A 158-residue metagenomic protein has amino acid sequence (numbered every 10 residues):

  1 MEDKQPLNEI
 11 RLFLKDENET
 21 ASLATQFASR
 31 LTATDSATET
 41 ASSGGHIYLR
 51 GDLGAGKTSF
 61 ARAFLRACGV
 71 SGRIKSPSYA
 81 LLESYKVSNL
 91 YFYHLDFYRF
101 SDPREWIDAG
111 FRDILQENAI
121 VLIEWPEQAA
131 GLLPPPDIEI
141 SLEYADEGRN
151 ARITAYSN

Functional and structural regions predicted by a protein language model:
M1-R11, R66, S101-N158: Short phosphate-coordinating micro-motif centered on Lys-Gly-acidic
D3-R30: N-terminal pre-Walker A segment at the start of P-loop NTPase domains
R30-S43: Phosphate-binding P-loop
I47-L49: Hydrophobic anchor at the beta1->P-loop junction of P-loop NTPases
L53: The conserved Walker
K57: Conserved lysine of the Walker
V70-Y85: Short beta-strand-centered segment that lines the nucleotide-binding/catalytic pocket of NTP-utilizing
